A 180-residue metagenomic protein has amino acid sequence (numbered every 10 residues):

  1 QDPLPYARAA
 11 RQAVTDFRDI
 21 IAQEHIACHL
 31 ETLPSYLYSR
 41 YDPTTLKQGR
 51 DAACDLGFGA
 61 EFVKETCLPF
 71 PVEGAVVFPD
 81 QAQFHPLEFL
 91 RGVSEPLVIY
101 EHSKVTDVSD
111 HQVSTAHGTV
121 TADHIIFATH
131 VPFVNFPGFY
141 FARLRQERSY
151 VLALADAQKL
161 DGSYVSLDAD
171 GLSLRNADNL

Functional and structural regions predicted by a protein language model:
Q1-A9: Glycine-rich active-site loop/strand segments that organize a redox cofactor
Q1-D2, D16-F89: Flavin (FAD/FMN) cofactor-binding and adjacent substrate-gating region of FAD-dependent oxidoreductase domains
A9-D16: N-terminal FAD cofactor-binding segment of flavoenzymes
Q23-E31, D107, T119-L180: Active-site substrate-recognition segment that forms the wall of the catalytic cavity or substrate channel
E31, F62-V63, Y100-H102, F136: Residue-level detector of family-conserved "landmark" positions at structurally sensitive sites
S39, V77-P79, S114, A153 (+1 more regions): Residues in well-ordered beta-strands of folded domains
T44-T45, R50-L56, E73-H124, A128: Helical element adjacent to the flavin cofactor pocket in flavoenzyme catalytic cores
